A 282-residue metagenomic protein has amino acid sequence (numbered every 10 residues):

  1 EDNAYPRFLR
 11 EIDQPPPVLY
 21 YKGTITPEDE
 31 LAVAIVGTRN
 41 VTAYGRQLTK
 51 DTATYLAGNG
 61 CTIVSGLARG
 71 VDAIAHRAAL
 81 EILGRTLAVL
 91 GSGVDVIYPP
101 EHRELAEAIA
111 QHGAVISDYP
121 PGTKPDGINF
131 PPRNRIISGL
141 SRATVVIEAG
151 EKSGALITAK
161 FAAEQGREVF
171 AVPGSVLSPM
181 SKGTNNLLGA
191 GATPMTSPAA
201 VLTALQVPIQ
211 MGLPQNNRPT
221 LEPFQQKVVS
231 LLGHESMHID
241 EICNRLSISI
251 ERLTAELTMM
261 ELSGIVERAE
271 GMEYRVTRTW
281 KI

Functional and structural regions predicted by a protein language model:
E1-I282: Glycine-biased, small-residue-rich flexible motifs in mid-sequence functional cores and linkers
